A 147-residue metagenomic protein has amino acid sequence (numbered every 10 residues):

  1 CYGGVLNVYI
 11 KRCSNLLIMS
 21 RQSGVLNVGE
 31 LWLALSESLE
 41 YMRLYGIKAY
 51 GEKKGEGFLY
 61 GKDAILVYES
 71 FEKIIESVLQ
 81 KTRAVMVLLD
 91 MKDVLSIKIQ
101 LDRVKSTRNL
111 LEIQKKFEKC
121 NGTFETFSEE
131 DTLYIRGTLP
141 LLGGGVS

Functional and structural regions predicted by a protein language model:
C1-K48: Conserved DHp (HisKA) dimerization/phosphotransfer helix of two-component histidine kinases, i.e., the long coiled-coil
M42, V78, F117-E118: A generic structural signal for well-ordered alpha-helical segments
G46-K73, D93: Conserved short strand/loop->alpha-helix "switch" segment adjacent to the catalytic nucleotide/phosphoryl-transfer site
Y60-V87, I113: Conserved ATP-binding N-box helix of the HATPase_c
M86-K98: Short beta-strand/loop element within the Bergerat-fold HATPase_c
I99-R103: Acidic ATP/Mg2+-coordinating residue in the GHKL
V104-L139: ATP phosphate-binding glycine-rich loop and adjacent ATP-lid/helix-beta elements within ATP-binding kinase/ATPase
G143-S147: C-terminal end segment of the histidine kinase catalytic
